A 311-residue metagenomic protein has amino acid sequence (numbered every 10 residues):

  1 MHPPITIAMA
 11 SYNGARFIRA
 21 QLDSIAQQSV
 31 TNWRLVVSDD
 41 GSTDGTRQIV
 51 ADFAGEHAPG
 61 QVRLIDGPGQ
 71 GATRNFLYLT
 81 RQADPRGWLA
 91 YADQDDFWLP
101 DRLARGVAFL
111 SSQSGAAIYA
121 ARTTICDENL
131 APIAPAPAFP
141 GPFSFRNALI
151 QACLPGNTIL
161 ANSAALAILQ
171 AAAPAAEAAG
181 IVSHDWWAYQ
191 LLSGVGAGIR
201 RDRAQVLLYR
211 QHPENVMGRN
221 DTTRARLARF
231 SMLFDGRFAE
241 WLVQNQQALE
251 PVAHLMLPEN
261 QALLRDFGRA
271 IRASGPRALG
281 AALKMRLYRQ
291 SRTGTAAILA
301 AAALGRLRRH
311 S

Functional and structural regions predicted by a protein language model:
M1-D221: Nucleotide-sugar donor-binding/catalytic module of glycosyltransferases that assemble extracellular/cell-envelope
A171, A175-E177, I181, W187 (+1 more regions): C-terminal subregions of glycosyltransferases and related glycan-biosynthesis enzymes
